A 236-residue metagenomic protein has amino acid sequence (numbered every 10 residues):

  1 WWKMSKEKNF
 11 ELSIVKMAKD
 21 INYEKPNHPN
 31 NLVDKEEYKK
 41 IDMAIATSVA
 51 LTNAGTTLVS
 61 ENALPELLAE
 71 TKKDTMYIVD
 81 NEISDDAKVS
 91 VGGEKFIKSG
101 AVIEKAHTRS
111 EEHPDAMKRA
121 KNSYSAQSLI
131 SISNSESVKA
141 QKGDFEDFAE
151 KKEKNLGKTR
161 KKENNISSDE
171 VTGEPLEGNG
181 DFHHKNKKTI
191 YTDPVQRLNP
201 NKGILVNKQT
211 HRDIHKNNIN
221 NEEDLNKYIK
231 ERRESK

Functional and structural regions predicted by a protein language model:
W1-K3: Short, Lys/Arg-enriched N-terminal segments with co-localized hydrophobic residues within the first ~10-30 amino acids
I21-I45: Short, Lys/Arg-enriched anionic-surface-contact patches
T47-K72: Polyanion-binding surface elements
L68-K105: Major-groove DNA-recognition helix of helix-turn-helix-type DNA-binding domains
G100-K139: A short, Lys/Arg-enriched interface patch at domain edges and termini
S125-S168, R197: Short, charged surface segments at domain edges that flank catalytic/cofactor-binding sites
R160, E170-L205: Histidine-centered nuclease catalytic patch
K202-N226: Short Cys/His-centered divalent metal-binding micro-motifs
